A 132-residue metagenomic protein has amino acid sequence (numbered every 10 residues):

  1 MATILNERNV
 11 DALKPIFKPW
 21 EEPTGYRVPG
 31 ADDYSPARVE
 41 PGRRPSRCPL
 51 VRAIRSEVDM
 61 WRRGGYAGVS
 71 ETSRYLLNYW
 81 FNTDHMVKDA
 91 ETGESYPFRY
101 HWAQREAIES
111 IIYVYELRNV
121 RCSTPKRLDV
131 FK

Functional and structural regions predicted by a protein language model:
M1-E71, R99-W102, I111-V114: Accessory nucleic-acid engagement/destabilization modules that flank
M60-K132: Conserved pre-motif I regulatory segment
